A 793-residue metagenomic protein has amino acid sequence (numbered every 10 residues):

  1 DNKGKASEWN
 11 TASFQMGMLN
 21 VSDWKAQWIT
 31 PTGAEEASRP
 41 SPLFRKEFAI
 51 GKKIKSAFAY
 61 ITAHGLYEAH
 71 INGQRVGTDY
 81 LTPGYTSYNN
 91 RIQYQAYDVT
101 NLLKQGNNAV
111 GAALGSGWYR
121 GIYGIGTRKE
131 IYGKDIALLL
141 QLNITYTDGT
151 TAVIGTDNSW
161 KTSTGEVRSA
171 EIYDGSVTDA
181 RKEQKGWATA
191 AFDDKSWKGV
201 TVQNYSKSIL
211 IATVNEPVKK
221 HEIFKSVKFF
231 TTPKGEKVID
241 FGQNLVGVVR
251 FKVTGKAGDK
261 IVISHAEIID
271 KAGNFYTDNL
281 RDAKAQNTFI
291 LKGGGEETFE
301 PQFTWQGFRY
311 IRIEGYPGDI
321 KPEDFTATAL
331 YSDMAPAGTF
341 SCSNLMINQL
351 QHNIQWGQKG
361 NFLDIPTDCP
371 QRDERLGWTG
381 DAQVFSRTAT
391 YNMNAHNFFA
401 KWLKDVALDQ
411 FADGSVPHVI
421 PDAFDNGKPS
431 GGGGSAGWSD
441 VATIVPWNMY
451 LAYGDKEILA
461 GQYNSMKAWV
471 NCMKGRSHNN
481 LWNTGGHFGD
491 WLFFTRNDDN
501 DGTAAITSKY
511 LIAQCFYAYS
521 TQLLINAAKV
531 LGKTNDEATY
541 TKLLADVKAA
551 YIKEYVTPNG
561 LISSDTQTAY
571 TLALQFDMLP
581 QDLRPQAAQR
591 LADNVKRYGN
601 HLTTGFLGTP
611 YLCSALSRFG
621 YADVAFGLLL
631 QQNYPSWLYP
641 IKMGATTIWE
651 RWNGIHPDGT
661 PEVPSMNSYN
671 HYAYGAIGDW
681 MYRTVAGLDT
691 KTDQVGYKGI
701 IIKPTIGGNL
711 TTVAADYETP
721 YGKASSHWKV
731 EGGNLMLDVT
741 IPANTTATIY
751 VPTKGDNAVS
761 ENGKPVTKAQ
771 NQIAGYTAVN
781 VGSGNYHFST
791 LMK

Functional and structural regions predicted by a protein language model:
N2-R372, G380-D381, N397-F398, P417-D422 (+3 more regions): Extracellular/oxidizing-compartment recognition motifs
A34-R39, F58-Y60, V76, G84-Y88 (+20 more regions): Alpha-helix capping and helix-loop boundary segments enriched in small/acidic/polar residues
A57-I61, I71, V248-E267, F303 (+6 more regions): Alpha-helical support elements that line or immediately flank enzyme active sites and cofactor-binding pockets
L66, L139, D157-T164, D319-N353 (+8 more regions): Active-site acid/base region of carbohydrate-active enzymes
Y67, R75-T78, P83, V406 (+9 more regions): Active/binding-pocket-proximal capping segment
V110, T178-D179, D373-E374, T379 (+8 more regions): C-terminal capping/lid segments that line or modulate ligand- or cofactor-binding pockets
E130, K134-N143, T151-G186, A212-I223 (+1 more regions): Non-catalytic C-terminal accessory modules of carbohydrate-active enzymes
